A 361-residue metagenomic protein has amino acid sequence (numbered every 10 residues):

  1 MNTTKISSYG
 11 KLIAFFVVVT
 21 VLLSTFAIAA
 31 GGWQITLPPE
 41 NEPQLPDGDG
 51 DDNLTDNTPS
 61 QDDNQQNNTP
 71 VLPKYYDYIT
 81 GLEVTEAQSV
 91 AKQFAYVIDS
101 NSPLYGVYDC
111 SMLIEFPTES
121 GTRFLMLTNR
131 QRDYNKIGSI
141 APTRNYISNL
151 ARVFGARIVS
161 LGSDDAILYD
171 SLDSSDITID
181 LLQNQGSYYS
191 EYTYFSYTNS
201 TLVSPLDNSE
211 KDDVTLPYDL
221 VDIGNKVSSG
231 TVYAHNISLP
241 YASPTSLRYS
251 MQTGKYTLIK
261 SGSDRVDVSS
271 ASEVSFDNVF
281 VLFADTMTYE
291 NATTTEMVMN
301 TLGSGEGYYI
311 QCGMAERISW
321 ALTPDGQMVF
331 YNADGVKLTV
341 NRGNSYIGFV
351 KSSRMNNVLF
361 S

Functional and structural regions predicted by a protein language model:
N2-T3, V19, I35, L54-N57 (+1 more regions): Intrinsically disordered/low-complexity terminal segments and short unstructured peptides
T3-V18: N-terminal Sec-pathway targeting helices
I6-S7, L23, P59: Intrinsically disordered, low-complexity segments enriched in Ser/Pro/Gly/Ala and basic residues
F16-I28: Core hydrophobic alpha-helical transmembrane segments of single-pass membrane proteins
T25-L45: Sec-dependent signal peptide cleavage junction
L37-P43, N67-I114, E119-S361: A surface/extracellular/periplasmic glyco- and lipid-processing/surface-interacting theme
N41-P70: Ser/Thr/Gly/Pro-rich low-complexity, disordered linker/stalk segments of secreted and cell-surface proteins
